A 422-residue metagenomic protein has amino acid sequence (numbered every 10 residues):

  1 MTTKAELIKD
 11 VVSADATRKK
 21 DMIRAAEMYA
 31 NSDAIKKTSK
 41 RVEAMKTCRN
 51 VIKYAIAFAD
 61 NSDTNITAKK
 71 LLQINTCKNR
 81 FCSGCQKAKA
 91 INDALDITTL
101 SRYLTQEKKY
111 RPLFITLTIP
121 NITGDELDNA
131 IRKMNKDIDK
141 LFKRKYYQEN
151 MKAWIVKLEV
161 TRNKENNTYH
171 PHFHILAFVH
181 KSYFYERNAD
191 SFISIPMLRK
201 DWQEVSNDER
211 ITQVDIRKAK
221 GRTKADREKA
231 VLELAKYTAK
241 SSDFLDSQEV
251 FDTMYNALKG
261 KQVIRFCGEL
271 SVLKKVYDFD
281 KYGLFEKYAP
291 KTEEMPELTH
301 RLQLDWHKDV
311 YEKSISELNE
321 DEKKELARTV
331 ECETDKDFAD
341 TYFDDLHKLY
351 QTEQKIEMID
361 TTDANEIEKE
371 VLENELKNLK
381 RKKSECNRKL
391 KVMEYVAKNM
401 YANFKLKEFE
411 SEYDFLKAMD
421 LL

Functional and structural regions predicted by a protein language model:
M1-Y169, V179-L422: Right-hand nucleic-acid polymerase module
I175: Cys/His-coordinated zinc-finger cores
